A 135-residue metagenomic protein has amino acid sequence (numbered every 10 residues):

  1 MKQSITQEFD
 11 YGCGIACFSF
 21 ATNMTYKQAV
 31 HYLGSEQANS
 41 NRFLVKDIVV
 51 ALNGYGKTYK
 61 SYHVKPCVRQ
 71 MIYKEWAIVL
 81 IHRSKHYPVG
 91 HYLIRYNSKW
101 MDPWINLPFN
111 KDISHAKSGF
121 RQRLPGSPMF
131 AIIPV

Functional and structural regions predicted by a protein language model:
M1, P134-V135: Short intrinsically disordered terminal tails
M1-R42, K46-Y55: Active-site nucleophile-adjacent alpha helix/oxyanion-hole segment immediately C-terminal to the catalytic cysteine
L33-S127, I133-P134: Conserved active-site-adjacent core of cysteine acyl-enzyme catalytic domains
